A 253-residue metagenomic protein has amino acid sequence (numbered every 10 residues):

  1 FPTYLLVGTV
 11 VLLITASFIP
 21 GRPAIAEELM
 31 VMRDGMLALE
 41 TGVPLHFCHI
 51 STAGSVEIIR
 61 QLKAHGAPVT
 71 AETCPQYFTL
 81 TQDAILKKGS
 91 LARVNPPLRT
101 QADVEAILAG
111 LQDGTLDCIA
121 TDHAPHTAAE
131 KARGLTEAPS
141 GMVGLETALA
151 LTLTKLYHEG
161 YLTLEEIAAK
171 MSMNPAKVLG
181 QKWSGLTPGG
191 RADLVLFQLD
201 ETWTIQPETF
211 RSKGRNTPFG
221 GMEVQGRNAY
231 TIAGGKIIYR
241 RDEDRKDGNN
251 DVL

Functional and structural regions predicted by a protein language model:
F1-I119: Histidine/acidic residue-rich metal-binding segments in metalloenzymes
I14, C74, S90, V94 (+5 more regions): Glycine-rich, flexible loop/turn motifs
S17-G42, L91, Q112-D113, D117-I119 (+1 more regions): His/Asp/Glu-enriched, well-ordered alpha-helical/loop segment that forms or immediately abuts the divalent-metal
A24, D83-I85, S90, P97-R99 (+8 more regions): Short capping/connector residues at structural and topological boundaries
L45, E72, D122, T152 (+1 more regions): Residue-level signal for inorganic ion chemistry
V56, T79, T127-A129, T204-I205 (+1 more regions): Glycine/Thr-rich phosphate-binding loops of Rossmann-like dinucleotide-binding domains
G134-E137, R191-E243, D247-L253: C-terminal cap of metal-dependent C-N hydrolases
